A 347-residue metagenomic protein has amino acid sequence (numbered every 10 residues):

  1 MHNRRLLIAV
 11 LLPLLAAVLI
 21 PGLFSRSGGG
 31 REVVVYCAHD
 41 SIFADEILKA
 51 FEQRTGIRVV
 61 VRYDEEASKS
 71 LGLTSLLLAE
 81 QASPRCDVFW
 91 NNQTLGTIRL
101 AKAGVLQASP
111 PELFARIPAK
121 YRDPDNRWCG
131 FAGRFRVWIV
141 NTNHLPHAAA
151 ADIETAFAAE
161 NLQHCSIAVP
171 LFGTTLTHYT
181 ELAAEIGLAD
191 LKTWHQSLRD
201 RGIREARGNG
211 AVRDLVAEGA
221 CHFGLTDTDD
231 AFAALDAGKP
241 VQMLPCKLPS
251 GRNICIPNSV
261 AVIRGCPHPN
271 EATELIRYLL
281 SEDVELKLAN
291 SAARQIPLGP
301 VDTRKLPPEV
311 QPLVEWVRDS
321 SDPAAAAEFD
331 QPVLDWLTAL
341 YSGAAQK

Functional and structural regions predicted by a protein language model:
G22-F24, G28-G96: Early extracytoplasmic/lumenal segment of secretory-pathway proteins
Y36-H39, P124-W128, V140-T142, H147-A148 (+2 more regions): Short beta-strand->loop
P84-F89, Q107-W138, H164-I167: A structural signal for short loop-to-beta-strand junctions that line the ligand-binding cleft of periplasmic/secreted
L100-A108, A119-N126, A234-K247: Ligand-binding "clamshell"
R116-K120, G133-R134, W194-R199, R204-A206 (+2 more regions): Periplasmic-binding protein-like
V137-H144, T180-A184, I256-H268, K287-L288: A bilobed periplasmic-binding-protein/Venus flytrap-type ligand-binding module shared by bacterial periplasmic
S166, P170, E181-C246: Ligand-binding pocket segment of bilobal, Venus flytrap-like solute-binding proteins
V260-S320: Mature extracytoplasmic/periplasmic domains
